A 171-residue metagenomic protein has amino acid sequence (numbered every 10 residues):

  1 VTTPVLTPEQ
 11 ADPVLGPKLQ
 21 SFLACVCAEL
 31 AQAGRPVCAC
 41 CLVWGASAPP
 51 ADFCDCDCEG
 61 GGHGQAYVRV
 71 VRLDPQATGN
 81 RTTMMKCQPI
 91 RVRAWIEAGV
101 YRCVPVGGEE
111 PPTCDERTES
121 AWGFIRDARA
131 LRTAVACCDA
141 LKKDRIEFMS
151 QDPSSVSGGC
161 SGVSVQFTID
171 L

Functional and structural regions predicted by a protein language model:
V1-K86: Small/polar-rich, solvent-exposed N-terminal microdomains that initiate assembly or binding
V5, E9-D12, C114-A121, I125: Active-site oxyanion-binding pockets that recognize sulfate/phosphate
A31-V43, R117-L171: Acidic-leaning, charged glycine-interspersed low-complexity segments
A48-A51, C103, Q151-V156: Short, internal active-site loops enriched in acidic
P89-V106, G158-L171: Oligomerization/assembly interface segments of phage tail-like spikes and tubes
G108-C114: Short acidic, glycine/proline-rich loop/turn micro-motifs
